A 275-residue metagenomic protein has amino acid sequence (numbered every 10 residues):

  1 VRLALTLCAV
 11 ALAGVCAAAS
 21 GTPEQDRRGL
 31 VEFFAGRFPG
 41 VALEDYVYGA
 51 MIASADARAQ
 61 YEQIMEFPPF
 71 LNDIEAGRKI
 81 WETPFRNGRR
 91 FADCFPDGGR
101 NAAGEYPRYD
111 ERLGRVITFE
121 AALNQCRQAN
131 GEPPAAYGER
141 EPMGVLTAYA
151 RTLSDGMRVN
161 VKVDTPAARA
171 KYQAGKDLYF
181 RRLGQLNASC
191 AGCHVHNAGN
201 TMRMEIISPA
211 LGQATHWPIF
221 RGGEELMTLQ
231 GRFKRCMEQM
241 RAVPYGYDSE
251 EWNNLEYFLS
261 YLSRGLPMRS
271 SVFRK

Functional and structural regions predicted by a protein language model:
A4-G14: Bacterial N-terminal signal peptides
A19-N72, E82-V145, T152-G156, R181-K275: Electron-transfer interface patches adjacent to heme c in soluble/periplasmic c-type cytochromes and di-/multiheme
A59-K79, M157-K176: Short, charged low-complexity linear segments at domain edges
